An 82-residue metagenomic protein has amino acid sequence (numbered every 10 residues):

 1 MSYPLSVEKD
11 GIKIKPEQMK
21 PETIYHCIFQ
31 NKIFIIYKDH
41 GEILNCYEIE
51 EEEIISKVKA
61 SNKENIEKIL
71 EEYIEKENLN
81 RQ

Functional and structural regions predicted by a protein language model:
M1-Y25: Negatively charged, low-complexity tracts enriched in Asp/Glu with abundant Ser/Thr
Y3, E8-D10, N45, N62-N65 (+1 more regions): Generic short amphipathic/hydrophobic targeting helices enriched at N-termini, encompassing Sec-type signal peptides
P16-S61: Acidic, low-complexity, intrinsically disordered interaction modules
I49-Q82: Mixed-charge, Lys/Arg-enriched low-complexity segments
